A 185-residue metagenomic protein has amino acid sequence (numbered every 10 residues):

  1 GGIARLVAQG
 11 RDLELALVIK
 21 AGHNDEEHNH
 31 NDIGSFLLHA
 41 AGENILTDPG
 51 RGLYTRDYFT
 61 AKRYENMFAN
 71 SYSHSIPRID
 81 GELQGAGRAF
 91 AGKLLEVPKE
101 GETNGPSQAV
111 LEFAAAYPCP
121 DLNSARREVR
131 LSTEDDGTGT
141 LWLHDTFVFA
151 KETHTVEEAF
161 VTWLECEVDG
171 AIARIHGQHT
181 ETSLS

Functional and structural regions predicted by a protein language model:
G1-S185: Extended polysaccharide-engagement surfaces of secreted carbohydrate-active enzymes
